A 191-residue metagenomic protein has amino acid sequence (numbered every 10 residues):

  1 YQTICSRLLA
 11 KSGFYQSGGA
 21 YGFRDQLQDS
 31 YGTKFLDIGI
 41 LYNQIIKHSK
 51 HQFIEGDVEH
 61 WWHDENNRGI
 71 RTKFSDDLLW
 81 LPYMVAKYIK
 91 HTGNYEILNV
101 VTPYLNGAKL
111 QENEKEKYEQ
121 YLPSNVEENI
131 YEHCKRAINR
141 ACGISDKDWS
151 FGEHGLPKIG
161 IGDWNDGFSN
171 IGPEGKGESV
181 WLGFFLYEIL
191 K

Functional and structural regions predicted by a protein language model:
Y1-K191: Acidic, mature catalytic/reactive cores of soluble proteins
